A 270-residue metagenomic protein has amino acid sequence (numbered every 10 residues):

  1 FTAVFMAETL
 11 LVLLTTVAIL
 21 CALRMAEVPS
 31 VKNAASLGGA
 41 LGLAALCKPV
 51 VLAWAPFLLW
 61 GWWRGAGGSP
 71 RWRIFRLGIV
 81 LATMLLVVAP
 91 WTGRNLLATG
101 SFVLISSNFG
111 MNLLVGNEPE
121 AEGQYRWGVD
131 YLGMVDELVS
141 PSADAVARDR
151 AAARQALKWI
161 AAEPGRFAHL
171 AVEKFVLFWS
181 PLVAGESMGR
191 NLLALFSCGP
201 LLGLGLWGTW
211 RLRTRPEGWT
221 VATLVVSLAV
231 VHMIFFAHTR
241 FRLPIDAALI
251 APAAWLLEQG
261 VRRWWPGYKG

Functional and structural regions predicted by a protein language model:
T2-A3, A45, A89-G93, S180 (+3 more regions): Transmembrane-helix signature of polytopic, lipid-linked glycan biosynthesis machinery
A3-L10: Short acidic/glycine- and proline-prone juxtamembrane loop motifs at membrane-interface regions of multi-pass membrane
V12-L13, A35-G39, V50-R64, A253 (+1 more regions): Transmembrane-embedded, aromatic-rich helix segments that form part of the hydrophobic channel/pocket engaging
A18-S36, A44, W62-G68: Membrane-interface transmembrane helices that cradle and orient dolichyl/undecaprenyl
R24, W54-L85, T92, L257-Q259 (+1 more regions): Perimembrane helix-loop-helix junctions
A34-A35, L52, I74-L81, I105 (+2 more regions): Hydrophobic alpha-helical transmembrane segments
L96, F102-E173: Membrane-proximal stem/loop segments at transmembrane-domain junctions that anchor or position
A151-A152, K158-A222, V231: Membrane-interface anchor segments at the N-terminal boundary of transmembrane helices in multi-pass membrane enzymes
